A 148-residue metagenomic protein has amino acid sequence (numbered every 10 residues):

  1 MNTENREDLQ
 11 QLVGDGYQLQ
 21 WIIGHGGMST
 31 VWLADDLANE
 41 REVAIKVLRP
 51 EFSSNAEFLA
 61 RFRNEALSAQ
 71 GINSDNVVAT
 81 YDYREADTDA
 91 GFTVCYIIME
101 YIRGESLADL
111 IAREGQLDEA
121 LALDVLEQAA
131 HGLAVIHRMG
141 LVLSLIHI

Functional and structural regions predicted by a protein language model:
L19-G26, V31: Protein kinase glycine-rich loop
D35-E42: Conserved N-lobe loop of protein kinases adjacent to the ATP-binding glycine-rich P-loop
R49-G71: AlphaC helix of the eukaryotic protein kinase fold
Y83: Activation-segment/catalytic-loop signature of the eukaryotic protein kinase fold
A90-S106, L110: Conserved short submotifs of the Hanks-type protein kinase catalytic core that shape the nucleotide-binding pocket
V125-L126: Activation segment signature within eukaryotic-like protein kinase domains
H131-L141: Protein kinase catalytic-loop region centered on the HRD/HxD motif
H147-I148: Conserved small/polar residues in nucleotide/adenosyl-binding loops
